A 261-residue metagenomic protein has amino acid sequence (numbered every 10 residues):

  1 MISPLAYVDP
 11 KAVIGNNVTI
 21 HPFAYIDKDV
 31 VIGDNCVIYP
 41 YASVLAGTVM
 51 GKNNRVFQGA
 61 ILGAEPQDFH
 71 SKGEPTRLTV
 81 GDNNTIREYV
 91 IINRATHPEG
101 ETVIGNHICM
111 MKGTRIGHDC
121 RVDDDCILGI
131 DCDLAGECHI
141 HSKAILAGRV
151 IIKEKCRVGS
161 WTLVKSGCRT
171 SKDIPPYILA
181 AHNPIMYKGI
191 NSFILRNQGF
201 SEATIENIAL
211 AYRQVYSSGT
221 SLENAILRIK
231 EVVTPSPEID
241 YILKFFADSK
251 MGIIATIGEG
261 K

Functional and structural regions predicted by a protein language model:
M1-L5, P10-K11, N16-N17, N53 (+6 more regions): Terminal amphipathic alpha-helical/low-complexity segments used for targeting or macromolecular assembly
I2-A181, I185-M186: Structural signal for interior beta-strand "rungs" in well-ordered beta-sheet cores of soluble enzyme domains
